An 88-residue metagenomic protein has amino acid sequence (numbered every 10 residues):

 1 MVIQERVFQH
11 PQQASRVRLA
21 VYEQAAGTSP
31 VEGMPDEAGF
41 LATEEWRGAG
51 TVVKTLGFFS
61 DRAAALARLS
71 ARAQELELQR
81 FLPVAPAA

Functional and structural regions predicted by a protein language model:
M1-R18, A49-T51, S60, P86-A88: Negatively charged, low-complexity tracts enriched in Asp/Glu with abundant Ser/Thr
E5-R6, A42-E45, R72: Polar/charged side chains located within well-ordered beta-strands of beta-rich proteins
S15-T55: Short aromatic-glycine-(Arg/Gly/Cys) micro-motifs in beta-strand/loop hairpins
R16, G27-S29, A64-A67, V84: Residues in flexible loops and secondary-structure boundaries
R47-V52, F59-R80: A short, charged, amphipathic alpha-helix used as a generic interaction element across diverse proteins
L78-A88: Boundary/linker segments flanking structured domains
